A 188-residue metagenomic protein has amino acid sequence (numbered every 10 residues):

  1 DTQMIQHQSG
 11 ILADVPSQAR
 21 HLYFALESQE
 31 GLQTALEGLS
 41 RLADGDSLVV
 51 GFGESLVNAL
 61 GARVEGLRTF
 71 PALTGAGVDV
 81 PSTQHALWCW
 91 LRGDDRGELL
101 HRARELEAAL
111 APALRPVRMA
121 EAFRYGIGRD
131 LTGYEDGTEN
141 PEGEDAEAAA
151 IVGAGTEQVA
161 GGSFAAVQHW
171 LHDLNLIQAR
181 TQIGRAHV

Functional and structural regions predicted by a protein language model:
D1-H187: Long, histidine/aromatic-enriched segments associated with O2/redox biology
